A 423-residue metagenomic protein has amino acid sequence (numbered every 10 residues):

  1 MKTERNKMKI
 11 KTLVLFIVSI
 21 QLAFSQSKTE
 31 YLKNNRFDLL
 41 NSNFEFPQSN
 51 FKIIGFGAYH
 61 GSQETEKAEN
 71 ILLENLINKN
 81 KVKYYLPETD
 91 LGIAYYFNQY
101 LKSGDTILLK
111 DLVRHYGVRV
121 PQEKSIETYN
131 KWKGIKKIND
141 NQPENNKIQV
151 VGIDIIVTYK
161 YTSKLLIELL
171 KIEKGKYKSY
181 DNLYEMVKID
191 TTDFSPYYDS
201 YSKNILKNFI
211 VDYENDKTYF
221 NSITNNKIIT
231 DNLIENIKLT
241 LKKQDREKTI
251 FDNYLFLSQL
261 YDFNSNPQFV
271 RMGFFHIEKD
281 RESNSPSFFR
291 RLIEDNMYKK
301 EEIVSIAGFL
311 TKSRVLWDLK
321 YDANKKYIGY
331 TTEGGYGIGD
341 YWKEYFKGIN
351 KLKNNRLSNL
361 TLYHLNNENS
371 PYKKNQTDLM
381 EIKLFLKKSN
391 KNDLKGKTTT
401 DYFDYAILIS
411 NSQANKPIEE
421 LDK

Functional and structural regions predicted by a protein language model:
M1-Y31: Bacterial Sec-dependent N-terminal signal peptides
F24-K423: Compositional signal for N-terminal targeting/processing segments
